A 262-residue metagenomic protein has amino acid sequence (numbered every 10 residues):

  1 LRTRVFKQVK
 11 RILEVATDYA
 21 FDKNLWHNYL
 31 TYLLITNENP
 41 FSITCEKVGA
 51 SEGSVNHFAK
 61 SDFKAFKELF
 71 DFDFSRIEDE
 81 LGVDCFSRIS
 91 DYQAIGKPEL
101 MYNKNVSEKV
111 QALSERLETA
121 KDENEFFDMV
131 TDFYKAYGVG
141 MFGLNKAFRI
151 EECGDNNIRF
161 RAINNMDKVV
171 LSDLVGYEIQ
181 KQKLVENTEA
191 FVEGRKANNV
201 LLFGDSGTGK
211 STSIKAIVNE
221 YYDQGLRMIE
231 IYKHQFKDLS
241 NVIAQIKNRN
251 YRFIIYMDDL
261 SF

Functional and structural regions predicted by a protein language model:
L1-V175, I179: AAA+ P-loop ATPase mechanoenzymes
A162-N165, E189-A197: Phosphate-binding P-loop
L171-L174, L226, F262: Replace "adjacent to P-loop NTPase cores in ATP/GTP-dependent enzymes" with "adjacent to NTP-binding cores
G176-Q180, K210, Q235: Phosphate/oxyanion-binding active-site loops and adjacent basic polyanion-contact surfaces
E178-E193: Pre-Walker A adenine-sensing motif
G194-I214: Walker A/P-loop nucleotide-binding motif
N219-F253: AAA+/P-loop NTPase substrate/partner-engagement loops
D258-L260: Walker B catalytic acidic pair
